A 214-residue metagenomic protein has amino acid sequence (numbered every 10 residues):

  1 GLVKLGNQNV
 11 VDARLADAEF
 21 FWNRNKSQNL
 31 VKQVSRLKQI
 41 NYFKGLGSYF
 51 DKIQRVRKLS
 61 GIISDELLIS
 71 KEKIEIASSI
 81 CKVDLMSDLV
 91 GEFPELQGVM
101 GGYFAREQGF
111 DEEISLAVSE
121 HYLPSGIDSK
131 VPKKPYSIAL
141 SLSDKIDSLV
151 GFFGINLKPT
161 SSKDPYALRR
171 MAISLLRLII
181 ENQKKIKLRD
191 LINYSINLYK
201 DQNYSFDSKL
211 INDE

Functional and structural regions predicted by a protein language model:
G1-E214: Amphipathic alpha-helical "coupling" segments that flank catalytic cores
